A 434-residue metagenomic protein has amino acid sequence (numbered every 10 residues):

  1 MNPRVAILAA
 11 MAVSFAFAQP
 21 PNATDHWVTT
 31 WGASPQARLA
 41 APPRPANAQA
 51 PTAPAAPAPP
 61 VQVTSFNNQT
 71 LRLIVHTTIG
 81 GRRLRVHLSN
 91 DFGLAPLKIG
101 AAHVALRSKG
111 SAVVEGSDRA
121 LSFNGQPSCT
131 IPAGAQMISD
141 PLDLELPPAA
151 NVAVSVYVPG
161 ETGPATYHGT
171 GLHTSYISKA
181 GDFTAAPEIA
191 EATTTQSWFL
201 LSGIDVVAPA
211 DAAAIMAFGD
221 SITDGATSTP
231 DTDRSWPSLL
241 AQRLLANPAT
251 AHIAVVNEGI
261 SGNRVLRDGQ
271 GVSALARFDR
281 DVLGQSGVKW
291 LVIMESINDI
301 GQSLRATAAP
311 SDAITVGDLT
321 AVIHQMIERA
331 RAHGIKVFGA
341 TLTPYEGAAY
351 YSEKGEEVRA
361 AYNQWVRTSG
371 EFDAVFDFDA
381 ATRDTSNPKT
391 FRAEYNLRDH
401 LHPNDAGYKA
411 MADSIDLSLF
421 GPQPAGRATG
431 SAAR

Functional and structural regions predicted by a protein language model:
M1-I7: Bacterial N-terminal signal peptides that target proteins for export
F17-F218, S228-D231, A249, F420-R434: N-terminal secretory targeting modules
R85, A214-G219, T223, I253-G259 (+4 more regions): Structural recognition of the beta-strand scaffold that forms the well-ordered cores of secreted hydrolase catalytic
F92, G160-E161, S221-G225, I260-V265 (+5 more regions): Solvent-exposed loop/turn segments at secondary-structure junctions within structured extracellular/periplasmic domains
G225-S238: Glycine- and acidic-residue-enriched helix-capping/strand-helix junction motifs
S228, I260-G317: Oxyanion-hole/transition-state-stabilizing segment in secreted/luminal serine hydrolases and related acyltransferases
L275, G301-S303, L342-R434: Catalytic His-Asp segment of secreted/periplasmic serine-dependent ester chemistry enzymes
